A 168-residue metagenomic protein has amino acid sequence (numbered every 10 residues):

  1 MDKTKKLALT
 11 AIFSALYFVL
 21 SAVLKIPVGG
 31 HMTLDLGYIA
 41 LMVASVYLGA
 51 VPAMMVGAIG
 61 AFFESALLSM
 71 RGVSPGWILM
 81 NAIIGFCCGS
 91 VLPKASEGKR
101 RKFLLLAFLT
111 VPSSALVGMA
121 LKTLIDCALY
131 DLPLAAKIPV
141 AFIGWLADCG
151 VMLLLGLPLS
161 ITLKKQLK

Functional and structural regions predicted by a protein language model:
M1-Y47, V51-P52: Hydrophobic transmembrane alpha-helices
D2-V19, V56, G76-C127, L157-I161: Short helix-perturbing small/polar motifs within transmembrane alpha-helices
A8, I12, A40, L104-L105 (+1 more regions): Alpha-helical membrane-protein architecture signal
L20-T33, A58-L92, D131, A135-P139: Interfacial aromatic-anchored transmembrane helix boundaries in multi-pass membrane proteins
G37-L41, M80-G85, M152: Hydrophobic core segments of transmembrane alpha-helices in multi-pass, intramembrane catalytic enzymes
F62, V111-L116, A141-L146: Transmembrane helix-bundle signature of multi-pass membrane transporters/permeases
A135-L155: Individual transmembrane alpha-helices with interfacial aromatic-anchor signatures
I161-K168: Membrane-interface capping segments at transmembrane-helix boundaries
